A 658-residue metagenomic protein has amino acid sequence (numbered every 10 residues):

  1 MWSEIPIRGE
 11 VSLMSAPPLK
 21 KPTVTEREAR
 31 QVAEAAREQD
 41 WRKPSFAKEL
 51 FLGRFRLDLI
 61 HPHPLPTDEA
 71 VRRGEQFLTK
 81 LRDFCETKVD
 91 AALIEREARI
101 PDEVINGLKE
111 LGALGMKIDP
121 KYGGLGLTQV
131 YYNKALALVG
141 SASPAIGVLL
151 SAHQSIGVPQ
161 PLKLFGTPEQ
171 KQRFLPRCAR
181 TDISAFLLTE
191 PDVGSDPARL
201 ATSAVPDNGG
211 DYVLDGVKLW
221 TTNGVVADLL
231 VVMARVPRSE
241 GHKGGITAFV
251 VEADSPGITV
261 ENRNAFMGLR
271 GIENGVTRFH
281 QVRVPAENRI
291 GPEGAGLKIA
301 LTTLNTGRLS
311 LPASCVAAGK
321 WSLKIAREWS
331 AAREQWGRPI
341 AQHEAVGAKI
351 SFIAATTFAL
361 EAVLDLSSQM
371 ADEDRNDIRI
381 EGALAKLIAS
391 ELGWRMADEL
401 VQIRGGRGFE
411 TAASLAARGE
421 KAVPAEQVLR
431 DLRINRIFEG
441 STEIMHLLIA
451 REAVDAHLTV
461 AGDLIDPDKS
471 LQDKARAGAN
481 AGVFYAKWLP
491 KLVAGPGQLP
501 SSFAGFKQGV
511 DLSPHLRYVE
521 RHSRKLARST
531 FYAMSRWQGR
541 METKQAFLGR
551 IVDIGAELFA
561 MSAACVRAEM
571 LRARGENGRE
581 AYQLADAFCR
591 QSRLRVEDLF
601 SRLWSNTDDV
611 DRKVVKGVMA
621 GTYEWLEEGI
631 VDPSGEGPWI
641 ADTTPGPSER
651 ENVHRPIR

Functional and structural regions predicted by a protein language model:
W2, P6-H153, L162-Q172, P176 (+6 more regions): Flavin-dependent oxidoreductase catalytic core characteristic of acyl-CoA dehydrogenase/oxidase-like enzymes
S151-V158, T189-D192: Short, glycine/charge-rich beta-strand/loop segments that flank catalytic centers and engage negatively charged groups
F174, T189, R199-A201, V217-L219 (+1 more regions): Short beta-alpha junctions and helix-cap segments that line functional grooves
R180-L188: A short, Trp-centered hydrophobic/proline-enriched beta-strand micro-motif
D192-S195, W220-N223, S239-E240, F266-E273: Short Gly/Pro-enriched turn/cap motifs at secondary-structure boundaries
D211, D215-T259: A short core secondary-structure module
G257-F266, G271, G275-T277: Glycine-rich active-site loop/lid that clamps phosphate-bearing ligands
